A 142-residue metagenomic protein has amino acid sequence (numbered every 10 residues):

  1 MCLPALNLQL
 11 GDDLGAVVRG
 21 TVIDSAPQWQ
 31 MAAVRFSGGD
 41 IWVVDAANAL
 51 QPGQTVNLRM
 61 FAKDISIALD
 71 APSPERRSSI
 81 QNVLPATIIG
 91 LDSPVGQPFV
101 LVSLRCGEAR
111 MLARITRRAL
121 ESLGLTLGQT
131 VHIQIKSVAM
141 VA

Functional and structural regions predicted by a protein language model:
M1-D40, K63, A68-A71: Internal alpha/beta loop-helix hairpins
N7, G38-D92, R110, R114-A142: Glycine/charge-rich catalytic "coupling/switch" loops of P-loop NTPases
A16, N82, P98: Exposed loop/turn and edge beta-strand positions of beta-sandwich/beta-sheet ligand-binding modules
V22, V34, L58, I88 (+1 more regions): Hydrophobic beta-strand residues in large extracellular and virion-surface proteins
D24-Q30, L91-P98: Short, conserved beta-turn/loop elements at beta-strand boundaries and strand-helix junctions
M31, Q97-F99, G124, A142: Generic domain-boundary/flexible-linker signal
M31-S37, L101-G107, R114: Short, acidic/hydrophobic/Gly-rich beta-strand patch recurrent on exposed beta strands that often constitutes part
R77, F99-L101: Gly/Ser-enriched beta-turn/beta-hairpin loop segments
